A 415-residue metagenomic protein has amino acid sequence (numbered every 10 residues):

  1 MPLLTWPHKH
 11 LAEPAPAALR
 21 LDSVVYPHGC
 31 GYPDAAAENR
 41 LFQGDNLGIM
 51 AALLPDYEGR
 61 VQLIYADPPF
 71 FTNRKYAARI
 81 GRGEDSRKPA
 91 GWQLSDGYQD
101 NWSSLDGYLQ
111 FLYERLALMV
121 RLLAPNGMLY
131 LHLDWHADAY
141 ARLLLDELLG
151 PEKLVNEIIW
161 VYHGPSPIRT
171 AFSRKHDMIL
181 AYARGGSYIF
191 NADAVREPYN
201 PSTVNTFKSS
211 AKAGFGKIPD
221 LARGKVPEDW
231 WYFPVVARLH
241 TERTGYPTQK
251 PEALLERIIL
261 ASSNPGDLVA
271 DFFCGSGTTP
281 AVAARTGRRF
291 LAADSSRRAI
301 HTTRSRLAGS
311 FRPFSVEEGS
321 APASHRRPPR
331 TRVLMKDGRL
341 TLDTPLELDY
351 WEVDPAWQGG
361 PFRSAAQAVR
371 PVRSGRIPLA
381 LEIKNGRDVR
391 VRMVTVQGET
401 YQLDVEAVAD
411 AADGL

Functional and structural regions predicted by a protein language model:
M1-L118, N126, H136: DnaQ-like (DEDDh/DEDDy) 3′-5′ exonuclease domain used for proofreading and 3′-end trimming on nucleic acids
M1-P33, E38, L47, L54-E58 (+7 more regions): Accessory, often C-terminal, charged low-complexity segments
F42, Y130-L131, F272, A292: Conserved SAM-binding loop
G59-A77, L145, V269-A283, A292-A293 (+2 more regions): Conserved proline-anchored active-site loop of SAM-dependent methyltransferases that bridges a beta-strand
N73-G81, A141-L143, A192-A194: Short, solvent-exposed loop/turn and secondary-structure capping segments
R115, R121-L123, H132, L148 (+1 more regions): Conserved helix-to-beta-strand junction in the class I
L118, L123-L129, P265-G266, T286: Short glycine-dipeptide loop
E242-L254: Conserved SAM-binding loop and adjacent beta-strand
